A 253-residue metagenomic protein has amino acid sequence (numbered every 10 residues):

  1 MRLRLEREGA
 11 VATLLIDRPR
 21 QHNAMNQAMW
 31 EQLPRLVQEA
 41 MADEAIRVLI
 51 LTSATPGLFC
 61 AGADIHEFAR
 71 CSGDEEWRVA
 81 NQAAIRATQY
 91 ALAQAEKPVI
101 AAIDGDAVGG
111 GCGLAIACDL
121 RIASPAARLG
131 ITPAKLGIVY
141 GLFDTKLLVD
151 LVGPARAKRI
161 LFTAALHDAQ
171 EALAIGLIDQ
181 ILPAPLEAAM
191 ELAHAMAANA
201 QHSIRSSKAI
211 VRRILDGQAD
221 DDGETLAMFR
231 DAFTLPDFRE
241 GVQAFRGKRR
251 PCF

Functional and structural regions predicted by a protein language model:
M1-T52, Y90: Conserved CoA-thioester-binding segment of acyl-CoA-metabolizing enzymes
R18-P19, D43, D74, N199 (+2 more regions): Short loop-to-helix capping motifs
S53-T88, G217: Glycine- (often His-adjacent) and acidic-residue-rich active-site loop that binds/positions the CoA thioester
G62, Q82, R86, G109 (+3 more regions): Glycine-rich phosphate-binding loop at the start of an alpha helix
T88-Q94, A102, V108-L161, I175 (+2 more regions): CoA-thioester-processing core
I122-A127, I178-E224, R230, T234-P236 (+1 more regions): C-terminal long alpha-helix characteristic of the crotonase
A165-E171: Acidic, divalent-metal-coordinating active-site segment for phosphoryl/phosphodiester hydrolysis, typified by short
